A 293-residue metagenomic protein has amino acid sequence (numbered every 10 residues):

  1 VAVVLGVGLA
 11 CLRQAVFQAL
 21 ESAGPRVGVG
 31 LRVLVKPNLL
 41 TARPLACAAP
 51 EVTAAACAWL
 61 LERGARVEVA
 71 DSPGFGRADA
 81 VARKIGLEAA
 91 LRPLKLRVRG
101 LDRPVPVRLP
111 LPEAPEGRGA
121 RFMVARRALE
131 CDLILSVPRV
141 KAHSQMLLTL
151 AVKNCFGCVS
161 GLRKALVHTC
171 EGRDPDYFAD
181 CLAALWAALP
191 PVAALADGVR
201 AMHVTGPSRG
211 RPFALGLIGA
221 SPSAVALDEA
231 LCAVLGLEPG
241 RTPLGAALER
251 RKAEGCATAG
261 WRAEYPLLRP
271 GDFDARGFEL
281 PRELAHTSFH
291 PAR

Functional and structural regions predicted by a protein language model:
V1-R293: N-terminal and secondary-structure boundary signal
